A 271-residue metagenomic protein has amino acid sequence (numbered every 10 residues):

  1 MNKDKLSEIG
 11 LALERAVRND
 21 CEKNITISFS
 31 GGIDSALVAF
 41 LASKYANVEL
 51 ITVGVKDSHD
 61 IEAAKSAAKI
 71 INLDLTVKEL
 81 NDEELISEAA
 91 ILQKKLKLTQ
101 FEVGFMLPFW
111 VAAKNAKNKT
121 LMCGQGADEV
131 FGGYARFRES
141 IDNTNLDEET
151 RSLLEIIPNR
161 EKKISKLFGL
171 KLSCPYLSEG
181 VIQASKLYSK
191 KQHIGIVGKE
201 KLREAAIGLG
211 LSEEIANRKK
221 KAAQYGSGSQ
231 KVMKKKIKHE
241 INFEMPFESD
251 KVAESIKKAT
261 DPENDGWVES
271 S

Functional and structural regions predicted by a protein language model:
M1-N24, K44, L167, G208 (+1 more regions): RNA-binding accessory domains that recognize and position tRNA/RNA substrates
K5, I9, V38, D60 (+4 more regions): Hydrophobic (often cysteine-bearing) scaffold residues that line and stabilize catalytic clefts of nucleotide/cofactor
I9-R15, N19-N24, I33, E62 (+3 more regions): Catalytic cores of RNA-modifying enzymes
L13-V17, I33, V38-A42, A67 (+3 more regions): Structural preference for long, well-ordered alpha-helical segments in enzyme cores
N24-I71, T76: ATP-dependent adenylation/pyrophosphate-handling site
K56-A113, Y134-T144, S185-I194: ATP-dependent adenylate-handling ligase core
L121, G126-N143, S152-K238: Mid-to-C-terminal catalytic subdomains of enzymes that bind/position adenosyl phosphate moieties or nucleic-acid
H239-S271: Long, contiguous binding/interaction regions
